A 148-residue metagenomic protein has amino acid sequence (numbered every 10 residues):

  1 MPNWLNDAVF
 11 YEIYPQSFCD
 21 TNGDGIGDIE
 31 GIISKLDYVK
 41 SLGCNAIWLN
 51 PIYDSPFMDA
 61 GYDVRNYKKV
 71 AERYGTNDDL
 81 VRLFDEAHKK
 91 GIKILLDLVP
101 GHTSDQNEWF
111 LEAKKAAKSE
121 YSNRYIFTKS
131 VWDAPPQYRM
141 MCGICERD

Functional and structural regions predicted by a protein language model:
M1-F10, Y14, A60, S104-D148: Alpha-amylase-like alpha-glycosidases and glucanotransferases acting on alpha-linked glucans and related
A8-E12, A46, G91-L95: Structural preference for beta-strand elements that scaffold enzyme active sites
F18-G23: Short, solvent-exposed loop/turn elements at domain surfaces
G25-G27, A117: Acidic, glycine-anchored loop motifs typical of Ca2+
D28-I33, T76: Glycine-rich anion/phosphate-binding loops
I29-G31, D63-N66, L111-A113: Glycine-rich, phosphate-binding/catalytic loops in enzymes
Y38-R82, I92, P100-S104: Aromatic-lined carbohydrate-binding/catalytic grooves of carbohydrate-active enzymes
